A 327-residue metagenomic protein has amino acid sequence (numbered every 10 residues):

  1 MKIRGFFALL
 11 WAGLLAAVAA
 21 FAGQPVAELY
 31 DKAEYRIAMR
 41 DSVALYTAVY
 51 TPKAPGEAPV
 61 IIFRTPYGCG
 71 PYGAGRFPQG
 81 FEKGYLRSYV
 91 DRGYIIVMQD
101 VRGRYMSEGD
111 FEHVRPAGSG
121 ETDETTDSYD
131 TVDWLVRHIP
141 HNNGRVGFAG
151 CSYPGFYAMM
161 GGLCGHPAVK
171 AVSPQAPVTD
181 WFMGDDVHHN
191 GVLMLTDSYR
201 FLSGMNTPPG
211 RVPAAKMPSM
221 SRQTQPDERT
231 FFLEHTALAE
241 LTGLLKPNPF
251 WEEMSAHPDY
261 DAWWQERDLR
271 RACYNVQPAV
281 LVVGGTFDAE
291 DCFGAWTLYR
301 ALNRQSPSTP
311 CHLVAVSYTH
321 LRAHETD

Functional and structural regions predicted by a protein language model:
Q24-P52: N-terminal cap/lid segment of alpha/beta-hydrolase-fold proteins
K53-V60, V276: Proline/glycine-enriched tight loop/beta-turn segments at coil->beta junctions that connect or precede beta-strands
F63-D130, W134-R137: Cap/lid segment of the alpha/beta-hydrolase catalytic domain
E82-K83, D91, T125, M160-N275: Accessory cap/linker subdomain of secreted extracellular hydrolases
H141-S152: Alpha/beta-hydrolase fold nucleophile elbow
V282-G284: Short beta-strand/loop motif that positions the catalytic acidic residue of the alpha/beta-hydrolase fold
A289-A295: Conserved alpha/beta-hydrolase "acid-adjacent" motif
T319-T326: Conserved small/polar residues in nucleotide/adenosyl-binding loops
